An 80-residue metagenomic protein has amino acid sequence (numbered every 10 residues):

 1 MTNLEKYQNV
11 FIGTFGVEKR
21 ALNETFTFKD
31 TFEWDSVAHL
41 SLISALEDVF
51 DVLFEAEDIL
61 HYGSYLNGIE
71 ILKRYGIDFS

Functional and structural regions predicted by a protein language model:
T2-S44, D48-S80: Phosphopantetheine-dependent thiolation modules in NRPS/PKS and related acyl-activating systems
